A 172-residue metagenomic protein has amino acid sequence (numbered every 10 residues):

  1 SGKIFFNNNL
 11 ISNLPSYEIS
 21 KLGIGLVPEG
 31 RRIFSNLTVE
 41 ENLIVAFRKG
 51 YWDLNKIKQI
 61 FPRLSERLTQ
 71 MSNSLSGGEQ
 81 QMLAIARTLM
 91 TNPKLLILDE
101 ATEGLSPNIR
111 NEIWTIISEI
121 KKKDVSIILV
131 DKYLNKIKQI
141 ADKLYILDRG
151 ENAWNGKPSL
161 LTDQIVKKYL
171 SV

Functional and structural regions predicted by a protein language model:
G2-L10, L22, G50-W52, K56-Q59 (+1 more regions): Conserved ABC transporter NBD signature motif
L10-R31, L54, E66-T69, L161-I165: ABC ATPase NBD coupling module
M71-L75, E79: Conserved ABC ATPase signature
T88-L89: ABC ATPase C-loop
L96-E100: Catalytic Walker B motif of ABC-type/P-loop ATPase nucleotide-binding domains
D131-K132: H-loop/switch region of ABC-family ATPase nucleotide-binding domains
I137-Q139: A short, surface-exposed alpha-helical micro-motif characterized by mixed small hydrophobic and charged/polar residues
